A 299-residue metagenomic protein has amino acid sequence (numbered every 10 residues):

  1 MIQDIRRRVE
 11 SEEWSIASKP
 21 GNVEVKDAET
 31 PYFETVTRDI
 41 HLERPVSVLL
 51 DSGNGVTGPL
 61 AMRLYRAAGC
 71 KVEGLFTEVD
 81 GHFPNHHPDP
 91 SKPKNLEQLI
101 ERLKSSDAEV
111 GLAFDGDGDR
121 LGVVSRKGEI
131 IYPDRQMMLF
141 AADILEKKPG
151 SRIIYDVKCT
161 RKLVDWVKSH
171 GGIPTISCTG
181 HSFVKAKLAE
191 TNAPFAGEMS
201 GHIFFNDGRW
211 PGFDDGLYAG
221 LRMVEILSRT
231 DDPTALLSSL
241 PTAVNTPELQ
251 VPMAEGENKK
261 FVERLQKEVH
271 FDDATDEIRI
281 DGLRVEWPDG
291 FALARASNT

Functional and structural regions predicted by a protein language model:
M1-E12, R44, Q98-G171: Replace "Mg2+/Mn2+-dependent" with "divalent metal-dependent
M1-S106: Gly/Ser/Thr-enriched, mixed-charge loops and adjacent short helices that form phosphate/oxyanion-binding elements
Q3-R6, E34-T37, M62, R66 (+7 more regions): Predominant activation on well-ordered alpha-helical scaffold segments within soluble catalytic domains
L49, E109-A113, P194-A196: Short glycine-aspartate micro-motif
G55-L60, G118-L121, L163, N206: Short glycine/serine/threonine-rich phosphate/pyrophosphate-binding segments that cradle anionic phosphate groups
G69-F76, I130-R135, G171-T179: Short hydrophobic/aromatic-enriched beta-strand-loop microsegments
D89-K94, E129-I130, H170-G172, A193-F195: Short, hinge-like loop/turn segments at secondary-structure boundaries
E146-T299: Phosphate-binding and adjacent anionic-ligand microenvironments
